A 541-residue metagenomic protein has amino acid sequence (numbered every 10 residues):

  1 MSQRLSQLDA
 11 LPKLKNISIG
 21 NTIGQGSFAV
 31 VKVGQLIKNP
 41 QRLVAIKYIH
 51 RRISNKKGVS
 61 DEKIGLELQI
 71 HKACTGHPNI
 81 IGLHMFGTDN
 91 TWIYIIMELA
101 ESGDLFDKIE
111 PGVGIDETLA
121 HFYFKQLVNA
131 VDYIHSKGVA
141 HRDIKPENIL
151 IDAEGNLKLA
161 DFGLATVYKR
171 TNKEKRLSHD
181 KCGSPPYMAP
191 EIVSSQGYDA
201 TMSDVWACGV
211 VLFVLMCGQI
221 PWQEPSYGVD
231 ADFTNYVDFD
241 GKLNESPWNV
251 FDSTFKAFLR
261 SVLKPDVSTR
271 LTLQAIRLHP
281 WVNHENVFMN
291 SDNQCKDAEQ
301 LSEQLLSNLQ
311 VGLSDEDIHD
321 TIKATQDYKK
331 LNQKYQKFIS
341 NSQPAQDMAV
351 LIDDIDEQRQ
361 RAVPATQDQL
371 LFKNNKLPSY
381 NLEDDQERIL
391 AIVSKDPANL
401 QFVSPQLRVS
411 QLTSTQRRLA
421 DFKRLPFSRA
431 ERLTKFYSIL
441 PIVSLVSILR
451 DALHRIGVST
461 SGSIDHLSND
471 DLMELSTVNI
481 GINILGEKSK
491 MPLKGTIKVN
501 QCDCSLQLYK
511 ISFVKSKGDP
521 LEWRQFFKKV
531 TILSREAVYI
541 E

Functional and structural regions predicted by a protein language model:
G20-S27, V31: Protein kinase glycine-rich loop
L43, Y48-C74: Conserved N-lobe beta3->alphaC-helix segment of eukaryotic protein kinase catalytic domains
F86: Activation-segment/catalytic-loop signature of the eukaryotic protein kinase fold
N90-D104, K108: Conserved short submotifs of the Hanks-type protein kinase catalytic core that shape the nucleotide-binding pocket
Y123-F124: Activation segment signature within eukaryotic-like protein kinase domains
P265-M289: Terminal C-lobe "cap" of eukaryotic-type protein kinase domains
